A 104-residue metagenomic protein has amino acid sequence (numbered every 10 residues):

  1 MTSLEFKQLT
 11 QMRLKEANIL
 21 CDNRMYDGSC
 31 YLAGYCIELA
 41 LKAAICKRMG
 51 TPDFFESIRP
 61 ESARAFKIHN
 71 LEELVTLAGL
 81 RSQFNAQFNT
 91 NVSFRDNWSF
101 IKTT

Functional and structural regions predicted by a protein language model:
M1-G50, F54: Long, hydrophobic N-terminal alpha-helical segment
M1-Q8, I45, M49-T104: Long, charged low-complexity segments
